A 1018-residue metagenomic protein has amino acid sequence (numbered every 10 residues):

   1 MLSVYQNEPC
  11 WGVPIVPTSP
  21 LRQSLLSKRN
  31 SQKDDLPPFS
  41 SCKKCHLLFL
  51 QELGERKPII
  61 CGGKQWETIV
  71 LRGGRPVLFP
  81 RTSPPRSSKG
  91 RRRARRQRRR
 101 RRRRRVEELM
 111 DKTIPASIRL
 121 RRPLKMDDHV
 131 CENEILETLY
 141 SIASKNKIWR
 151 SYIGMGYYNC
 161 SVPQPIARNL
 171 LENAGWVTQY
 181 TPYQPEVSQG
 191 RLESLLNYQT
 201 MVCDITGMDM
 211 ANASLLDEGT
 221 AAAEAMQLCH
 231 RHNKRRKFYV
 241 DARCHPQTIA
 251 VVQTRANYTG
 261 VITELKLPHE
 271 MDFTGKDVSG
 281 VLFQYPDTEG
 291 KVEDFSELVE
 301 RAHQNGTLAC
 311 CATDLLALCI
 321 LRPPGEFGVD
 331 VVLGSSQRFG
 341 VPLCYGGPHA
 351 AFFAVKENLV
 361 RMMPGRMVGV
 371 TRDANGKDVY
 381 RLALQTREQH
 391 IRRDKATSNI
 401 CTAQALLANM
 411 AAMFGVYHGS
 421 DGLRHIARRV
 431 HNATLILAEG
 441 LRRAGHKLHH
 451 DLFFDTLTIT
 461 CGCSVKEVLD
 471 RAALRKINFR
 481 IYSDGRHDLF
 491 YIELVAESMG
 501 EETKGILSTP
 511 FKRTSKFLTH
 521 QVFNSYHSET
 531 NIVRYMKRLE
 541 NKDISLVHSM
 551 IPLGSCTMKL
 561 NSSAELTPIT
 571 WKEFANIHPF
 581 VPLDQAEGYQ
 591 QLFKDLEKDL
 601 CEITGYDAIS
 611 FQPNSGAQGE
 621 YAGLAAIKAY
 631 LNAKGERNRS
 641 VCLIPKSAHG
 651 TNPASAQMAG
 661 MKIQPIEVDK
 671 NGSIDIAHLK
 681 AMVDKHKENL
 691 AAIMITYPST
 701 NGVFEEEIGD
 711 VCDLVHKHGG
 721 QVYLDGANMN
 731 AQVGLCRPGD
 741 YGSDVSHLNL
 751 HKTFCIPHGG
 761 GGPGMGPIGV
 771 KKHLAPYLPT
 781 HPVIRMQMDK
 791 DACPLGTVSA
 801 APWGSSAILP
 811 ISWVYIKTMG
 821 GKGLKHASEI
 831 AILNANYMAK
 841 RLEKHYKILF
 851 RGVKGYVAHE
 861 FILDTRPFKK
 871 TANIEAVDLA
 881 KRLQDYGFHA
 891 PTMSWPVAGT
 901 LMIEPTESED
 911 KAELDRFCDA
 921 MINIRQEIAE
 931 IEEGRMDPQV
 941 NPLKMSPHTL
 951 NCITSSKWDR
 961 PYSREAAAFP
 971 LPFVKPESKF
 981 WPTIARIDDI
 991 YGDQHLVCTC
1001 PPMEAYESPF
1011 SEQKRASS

Functional and structural regions predicted by a protein language model:
L2-R29, P38-C42, F49-E52, R56-R95 (+15 more regions): Non-catalytic terminal extensions of PLP-dependent enzymes
P84, G190, T220-R381, T458-I459 (+5 more regions): Conserved PLP-enzyme active-site core in the AAT-like
P185-L195, L215, Q284, T288 (+7 more regions): Short acidic-aromatic active-site loops that bind/stabilize oxyanions
R191-Q199, D217-C229, T248-I249, A256 (+14 more regions): Structured alpha-helical segments in the cores of large, soluble enzyme domains
M201-A222, K234, F238: A conserved hydrophobic secondary-structure block that centers on an alpha-helix together with its immediately flanking
A211, I262-K266, H449, R480 (+3 more regions): General small-molecule cofactor/ligand-binding pocket signal
V341-A354, N358-L359, T402-L407, R486-D488 (+5 more regions): Conserved phosphate/anionic-ligand binding catalytic regions in large, soluble enzymes, centered on
